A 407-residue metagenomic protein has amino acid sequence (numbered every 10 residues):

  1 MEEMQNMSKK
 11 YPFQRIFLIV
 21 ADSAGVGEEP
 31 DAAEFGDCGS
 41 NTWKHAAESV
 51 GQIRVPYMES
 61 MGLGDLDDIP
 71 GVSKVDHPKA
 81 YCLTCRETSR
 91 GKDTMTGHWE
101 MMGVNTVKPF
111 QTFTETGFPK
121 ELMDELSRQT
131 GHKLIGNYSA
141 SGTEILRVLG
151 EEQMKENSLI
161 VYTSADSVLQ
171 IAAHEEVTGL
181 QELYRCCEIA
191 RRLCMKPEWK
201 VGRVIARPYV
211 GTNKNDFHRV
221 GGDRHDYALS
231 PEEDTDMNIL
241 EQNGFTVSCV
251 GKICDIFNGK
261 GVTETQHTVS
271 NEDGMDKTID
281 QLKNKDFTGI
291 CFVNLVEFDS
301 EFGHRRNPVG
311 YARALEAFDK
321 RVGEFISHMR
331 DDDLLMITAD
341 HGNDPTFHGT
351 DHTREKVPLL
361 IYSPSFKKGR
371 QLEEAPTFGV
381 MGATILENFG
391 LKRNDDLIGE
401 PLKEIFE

Functional and structural regions predicted by a protein language model:
M1-E407: Feature captures the catalytic ectodomains and active-site-proximal regions of enzymes that hydrolyze or transfer
